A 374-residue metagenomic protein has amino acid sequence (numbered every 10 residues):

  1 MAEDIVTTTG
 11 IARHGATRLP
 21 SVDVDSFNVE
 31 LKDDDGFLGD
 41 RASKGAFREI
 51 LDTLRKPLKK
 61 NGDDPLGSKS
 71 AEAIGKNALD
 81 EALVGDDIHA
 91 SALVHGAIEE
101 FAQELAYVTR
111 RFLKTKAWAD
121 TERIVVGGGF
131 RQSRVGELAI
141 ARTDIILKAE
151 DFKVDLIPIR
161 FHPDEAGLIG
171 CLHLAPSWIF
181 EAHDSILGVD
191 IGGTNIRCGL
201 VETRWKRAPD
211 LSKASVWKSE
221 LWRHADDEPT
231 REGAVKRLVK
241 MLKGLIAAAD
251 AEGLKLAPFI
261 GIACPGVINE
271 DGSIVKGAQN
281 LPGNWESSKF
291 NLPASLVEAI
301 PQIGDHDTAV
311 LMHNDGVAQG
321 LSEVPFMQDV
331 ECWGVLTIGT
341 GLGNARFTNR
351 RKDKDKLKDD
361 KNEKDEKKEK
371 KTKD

Functional and structural regions predicted by a protein language model:
A2-K56, R142, L147-N195, L311-P325: Glycine-rich phosphate-binding/hydrolytic loop that grips phosphoryl groups
G10-A92, I191-K240, G244, I274-L281 (+2 more regions): Short glycine-rich, Thr/Ser-proximal phosphate-binding strand/loop in the N-terminal lobe of ATP-dependent enzymes
I98, E104, K116-I146, A263-I268: Glycine-rich phosphate-binding loops at beta-strand->alpha-helix junctions
T109-R123, L238-I260, I300-I303: Phosphate/pyrophosphate-binding loops at sites that engage ATP/ADP/AMP, CoA/4′-phosphopantetheine, polyphosphate
R123-V125, D184-D190, A257-G261, C332-T337 (+1 more regions): Short glycine-aspartate micro-motif
R131, G192-T194, P265-I268, G339-G341: Short glycine-rich anion-binding loops that position phosphate/pyrophosphate groups of nucleotides and phosphorylated
Q132-D164, W222-K236, L256-I260, I268-W333: Glycine-rich phosphate-binding loop and adjoining helix at the ATP-binding site of ATP-dependent phosphoryl-transfer
I196-E202, L321, L336, L342-T348: Short beta-strand scaffold segments in enzyme catalytic cores
